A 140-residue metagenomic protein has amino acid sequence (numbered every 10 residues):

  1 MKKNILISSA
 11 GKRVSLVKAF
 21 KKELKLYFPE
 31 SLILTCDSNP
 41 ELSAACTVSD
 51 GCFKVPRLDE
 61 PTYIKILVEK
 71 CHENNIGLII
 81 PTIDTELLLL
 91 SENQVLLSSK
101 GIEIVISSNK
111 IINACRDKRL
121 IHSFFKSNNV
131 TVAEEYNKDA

Functional and structural regions predicted by a protein language model:
M1-V105: ATP-binding N-terminal substructure of ATP-dependent carboxylate-amine bond-forming enzymes
G11, D84-T85, N109-N113, K138: Short histidine/acidic/glycine/proline-rich micro-motifs that form metal- and phosphate-coordinating active-site loops
S38, R57, N109, N137-A140: Residues that form or immediately flank small-molecule/cofactor binding pockets and catalytic motifs
T62-I66, S107, N113-R119: Short, charged, surface-exposed secondary-structure boundary motifs
I111-A140: Active-site nucleotide/adenylate-binding loops and adjacent lid/helix of ATP-dependent enzymes
